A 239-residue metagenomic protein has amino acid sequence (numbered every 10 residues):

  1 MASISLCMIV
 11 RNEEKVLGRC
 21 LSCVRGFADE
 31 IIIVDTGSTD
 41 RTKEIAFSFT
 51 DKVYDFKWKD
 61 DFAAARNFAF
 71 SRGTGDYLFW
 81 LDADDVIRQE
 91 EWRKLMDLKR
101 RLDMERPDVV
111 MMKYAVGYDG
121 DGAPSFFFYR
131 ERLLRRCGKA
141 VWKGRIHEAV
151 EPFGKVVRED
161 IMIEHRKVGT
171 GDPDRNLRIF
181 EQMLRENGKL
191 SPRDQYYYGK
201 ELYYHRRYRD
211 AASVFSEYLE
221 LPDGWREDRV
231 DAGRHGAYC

Functional and structural regions predicted by a protein language model:
M1-S5: Extreme N-terminal starter segment of soluble prokaryotic enzymes
M8-E30: Short, well-formed alpha-helical segments that are part of the catalytic scaffolds of diverse glycosyltransferases
K15-G18, D40-F49: Acidic helix N-cap motif at the loop->helix transition within catalytic regions of sugar-transfer enzymes
C23, F27, D35-I45, W58 (+1 more regions): A conserved acidic beta->alpha catalytic loop
E44-F68, R72: Conserved donor nucleotide-binding strand/loop of the catalytic core
A63-F70, I87-E217, D223: Catalytic-site signature of metal-activated, phosphate-bearing donor transferases, centered on the GT-A/GT-A-like
L78: Short aromatic/hydrophobic "clamp" motif used to bind/position activated sugar donors
P222-C239: Alpha-helical adaptor scaffolds
